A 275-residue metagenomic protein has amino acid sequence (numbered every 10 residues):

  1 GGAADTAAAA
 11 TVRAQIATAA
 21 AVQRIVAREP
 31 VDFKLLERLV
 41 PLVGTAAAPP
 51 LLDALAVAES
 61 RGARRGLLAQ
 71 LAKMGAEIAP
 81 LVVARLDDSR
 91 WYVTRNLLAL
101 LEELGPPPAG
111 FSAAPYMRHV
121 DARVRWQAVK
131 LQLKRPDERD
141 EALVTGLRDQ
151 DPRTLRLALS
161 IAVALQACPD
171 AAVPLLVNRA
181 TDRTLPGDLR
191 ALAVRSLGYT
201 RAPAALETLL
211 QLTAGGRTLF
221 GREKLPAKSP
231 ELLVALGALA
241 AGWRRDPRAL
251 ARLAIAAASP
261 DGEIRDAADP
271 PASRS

Functional and structural regions predicted by a protein language model:
G1-R13, Q23-A27, V31-V43, D53-V57 (+11 more regions): Structural detector for internal amphipathic alpha-helices that build alpha-solenoid repeat scaffolds
Q15-A17, A76, L209-L219, S259-E263: Amphipathic alpha-helical segments within extended alpha-helical solenoids and repeat-rich scaffolds in large
A142-L143, Q211-L212, A249-L253: Alpha-helical repeat scaffolds
